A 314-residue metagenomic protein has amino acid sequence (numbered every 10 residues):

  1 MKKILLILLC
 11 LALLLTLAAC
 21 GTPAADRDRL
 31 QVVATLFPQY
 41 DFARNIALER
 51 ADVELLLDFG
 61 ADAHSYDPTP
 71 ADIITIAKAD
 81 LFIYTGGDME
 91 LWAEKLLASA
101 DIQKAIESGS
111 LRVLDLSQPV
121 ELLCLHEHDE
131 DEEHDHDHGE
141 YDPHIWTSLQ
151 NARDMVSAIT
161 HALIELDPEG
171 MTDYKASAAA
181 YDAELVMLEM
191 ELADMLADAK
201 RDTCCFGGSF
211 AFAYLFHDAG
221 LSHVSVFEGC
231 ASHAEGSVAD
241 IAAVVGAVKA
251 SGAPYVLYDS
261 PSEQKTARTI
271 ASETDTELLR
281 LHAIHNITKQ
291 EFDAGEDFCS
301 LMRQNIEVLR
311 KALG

Functional and structural regions predicted by a protein language model:
M1-L9: Positively charged n-region of N-terminal signal peptides that target proteins for export
I7, C20-G314: Extracytoplasmic metal-acquisition and chelation regions
L8-T16: Bacterial N-terminal signal peptides
